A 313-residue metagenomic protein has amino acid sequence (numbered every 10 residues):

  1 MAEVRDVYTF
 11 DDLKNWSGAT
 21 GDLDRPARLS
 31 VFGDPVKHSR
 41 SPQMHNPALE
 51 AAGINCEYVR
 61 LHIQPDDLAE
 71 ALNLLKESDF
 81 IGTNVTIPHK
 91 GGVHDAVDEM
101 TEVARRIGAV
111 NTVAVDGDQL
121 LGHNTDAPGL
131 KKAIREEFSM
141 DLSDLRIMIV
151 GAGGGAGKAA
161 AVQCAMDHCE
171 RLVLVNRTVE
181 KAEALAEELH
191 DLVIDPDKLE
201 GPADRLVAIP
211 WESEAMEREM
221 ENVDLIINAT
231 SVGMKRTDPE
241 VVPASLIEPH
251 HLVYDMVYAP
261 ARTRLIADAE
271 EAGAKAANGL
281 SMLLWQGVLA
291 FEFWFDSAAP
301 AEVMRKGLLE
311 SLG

Functional and structural regions predicted by a protein language model:
T9, K14-S139: Phosphate/diphosphate ligand-binding glycine-rich loop within oxidoreductases
D22, L142-S143, H168, V242-H251: Short, conserved loop/helix-junction motifs that constitute active-site signature segments in enzyme catalytic cores
F32-P35, G122-A127, I134, F138 (+2 more regions): Glycine-rich adenosine-cofactor-binding loop
T86-G92, G154-G155, S231-M234, A259: Short glycine-rich anion-binding loops that position phosphate/pyrophosphate groups of nucleotides and phosphorylated
A165-R171, E271-K275: Conserved S-adenosyl-L-methionine
D167-P202: NAD(P)-binding Rossmann-fold cofactor-contacting core
E200-A276: Rossmann-like adenosine-cofactor binding region
L252, M256-G313: Adenosine-phosphate binding glycine-rich loop
